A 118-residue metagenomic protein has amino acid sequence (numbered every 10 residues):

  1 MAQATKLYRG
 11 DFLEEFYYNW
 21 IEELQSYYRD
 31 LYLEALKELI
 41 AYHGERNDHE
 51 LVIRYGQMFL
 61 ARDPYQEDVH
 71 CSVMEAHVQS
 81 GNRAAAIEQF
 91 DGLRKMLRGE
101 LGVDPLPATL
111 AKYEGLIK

Functional and structural regions predicted by a protein language model:
M1-K118: Intrinsically disordered, charged and Pro/Gly-enriched terminal/linker segments that flank large helical-solenoid
